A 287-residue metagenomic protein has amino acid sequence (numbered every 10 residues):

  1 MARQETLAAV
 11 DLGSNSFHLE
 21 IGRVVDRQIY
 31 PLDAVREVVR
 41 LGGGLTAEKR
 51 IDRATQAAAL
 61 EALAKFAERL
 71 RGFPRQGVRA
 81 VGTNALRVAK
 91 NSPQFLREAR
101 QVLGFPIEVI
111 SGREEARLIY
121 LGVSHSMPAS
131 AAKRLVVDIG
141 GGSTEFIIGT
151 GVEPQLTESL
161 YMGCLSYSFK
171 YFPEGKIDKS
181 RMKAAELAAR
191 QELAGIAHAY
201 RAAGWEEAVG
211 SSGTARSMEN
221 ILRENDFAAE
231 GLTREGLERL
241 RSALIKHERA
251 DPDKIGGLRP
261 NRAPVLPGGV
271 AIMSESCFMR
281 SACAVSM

Functional and structural regions predicted by a protein language model:
R3-Y30: N-terminal basic/disordered segments at the start of proteins
Q4-L7, V24, G44-R75, T83-K133 (+1 more regions): Helical "lid/coupling" subdomains associated with nucleotide-phosphate turnover
S16-H18, S143, A215: Structural motif
G22, V35-E37, L160: Residue-level structural signal for beta-strand termini and adjacent loop
Q28-R40, F73: N-terminal glycine-rich anion-binding loops that anchor highly charged ligand groups
A80: Dinucleotide-binding Rossmann-like beta1-alpha1 core, especially the glycine-rich loop that anchors the ADP
K133-S143, I147: A generic, well-ordered mixed alpha/beta core segment in the N-terminal half of proteins
